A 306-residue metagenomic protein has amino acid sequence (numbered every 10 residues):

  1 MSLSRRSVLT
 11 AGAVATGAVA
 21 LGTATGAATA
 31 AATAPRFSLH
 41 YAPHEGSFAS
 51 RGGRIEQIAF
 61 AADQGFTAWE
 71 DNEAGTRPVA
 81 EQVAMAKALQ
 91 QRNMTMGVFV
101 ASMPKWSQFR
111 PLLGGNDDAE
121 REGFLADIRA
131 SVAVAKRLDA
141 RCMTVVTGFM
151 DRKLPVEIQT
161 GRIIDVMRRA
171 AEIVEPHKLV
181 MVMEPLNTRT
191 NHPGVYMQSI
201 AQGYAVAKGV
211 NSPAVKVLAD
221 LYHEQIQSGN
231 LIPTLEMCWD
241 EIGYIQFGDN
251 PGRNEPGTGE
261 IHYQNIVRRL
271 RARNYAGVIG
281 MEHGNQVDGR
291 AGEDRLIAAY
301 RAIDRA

Functional and structural regions predicted by a protein language model:
S2-A42, S47-A62, A140, M197-A219 (+1 more regions): Histidine-acidic metal/acid-base catalytic patches
G12-V14, T33-P35, Q91, P111-K216: Active-site acidic/histidine proton-transfer and metal-coordination neighborhood in alpha/beta enzyme cores
S47-A49, V100-P104: Short glycine-enriched loops at secondary-structure junctions
Q57-A74: Catalytic domains of carbohydrate-active enzymes, especially glycoside hydrolases
D71-Q90, T147-D151, N191: Glycine-rich, proline-tolerant flexible connector loops at the mouths of alpha/beta enzymes
N93-A101: Glycine-rich, aromatic-flanked loop segments that form ligand/cofactor-binding clefts across common enzyme folds
P104-F109, M150, T188, G248-N254: Conserved radical SAM core fold
